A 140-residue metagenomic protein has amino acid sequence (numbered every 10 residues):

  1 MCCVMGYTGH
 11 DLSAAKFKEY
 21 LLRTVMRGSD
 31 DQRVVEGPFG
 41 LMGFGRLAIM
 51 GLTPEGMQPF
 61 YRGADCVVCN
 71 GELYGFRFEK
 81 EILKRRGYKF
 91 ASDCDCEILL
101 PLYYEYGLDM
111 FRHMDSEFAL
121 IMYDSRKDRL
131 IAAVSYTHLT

Functional and structural regions predicted by a protein language model:
M1-L139: N-terminus-centric sequence/structural signature that marks the extreme N-terminus and adjacent "lid/interface" module
